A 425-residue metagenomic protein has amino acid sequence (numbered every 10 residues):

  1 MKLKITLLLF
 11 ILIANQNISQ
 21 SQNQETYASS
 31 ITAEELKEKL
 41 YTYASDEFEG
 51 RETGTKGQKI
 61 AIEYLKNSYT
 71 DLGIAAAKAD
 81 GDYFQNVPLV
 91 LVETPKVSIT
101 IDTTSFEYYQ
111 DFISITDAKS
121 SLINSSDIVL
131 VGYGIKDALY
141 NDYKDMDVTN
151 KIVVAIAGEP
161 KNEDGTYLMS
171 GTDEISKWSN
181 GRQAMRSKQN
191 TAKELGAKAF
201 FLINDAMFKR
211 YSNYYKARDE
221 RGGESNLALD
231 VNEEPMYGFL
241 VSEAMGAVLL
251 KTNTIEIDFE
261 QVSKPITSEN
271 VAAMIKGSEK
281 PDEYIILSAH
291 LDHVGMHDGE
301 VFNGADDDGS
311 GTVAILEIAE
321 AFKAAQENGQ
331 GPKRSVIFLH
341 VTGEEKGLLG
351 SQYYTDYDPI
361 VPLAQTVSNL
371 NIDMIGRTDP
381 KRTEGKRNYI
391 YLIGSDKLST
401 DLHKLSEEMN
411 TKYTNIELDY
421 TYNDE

Functional and structural regions predicted by a protein language model:
M1-Q24: Bacterial Sec-dependent N-terminal signal peptides
S19-A79, I99, S212-Y214, I275-G277: N-terminal hydrophobic or amphipathic helices/low-complexity stretches enriched in small/hydrophobic/Pro/Gly
N23-S30, D46-K56, Q85, I115-K119 (+9 more regions): Second-shell loop/turn segments in exported
Q24, E107, D111-D145, S225-G304 (+2 more regions): Soluble metallo-hydrolase cores and metallopeptidase-like ectodomains found primarily in the secretory/periplasmic
E49-Y167: Noncatalytic luminal/extracellular "stalk/propeptide" segments of secretory-pathway proteins
G132-Y211: A conserved hydrophobic secondary-structure block that centers on an alpha-helix together with its immediately flanking
G246-A247, V341-E425: Metal-dependent peptidase/peptidase-like ectodomains
E320-G347, I372: Short helix-loop-beta-strand segments that form the rim/entrance of peptidase-like active sites
